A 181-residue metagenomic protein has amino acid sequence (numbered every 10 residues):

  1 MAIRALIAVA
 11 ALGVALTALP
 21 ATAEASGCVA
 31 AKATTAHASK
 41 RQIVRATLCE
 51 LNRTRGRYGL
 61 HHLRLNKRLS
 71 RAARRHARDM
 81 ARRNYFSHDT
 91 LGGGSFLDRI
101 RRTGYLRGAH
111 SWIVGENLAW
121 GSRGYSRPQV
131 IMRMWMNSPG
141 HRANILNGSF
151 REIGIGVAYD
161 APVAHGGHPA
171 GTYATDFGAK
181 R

Functional and structural regions predicted by a protein language model:
M1-A5: Positively charged n-region of N-terminal signal peptides that target proteins for export
I7-T17: Bacterial N-terminal signal peptides
T17, R82, M136-N137: Residues at helix-coil transition
L19-A25: Sec/Tat signal peptide C-region and signal peptidase I cleavage site
S26-G27, T35-T103, G148-A158: Short, well-ordered surface patches within globular domains
F96-K180: A well-ordered secondary-structure block
